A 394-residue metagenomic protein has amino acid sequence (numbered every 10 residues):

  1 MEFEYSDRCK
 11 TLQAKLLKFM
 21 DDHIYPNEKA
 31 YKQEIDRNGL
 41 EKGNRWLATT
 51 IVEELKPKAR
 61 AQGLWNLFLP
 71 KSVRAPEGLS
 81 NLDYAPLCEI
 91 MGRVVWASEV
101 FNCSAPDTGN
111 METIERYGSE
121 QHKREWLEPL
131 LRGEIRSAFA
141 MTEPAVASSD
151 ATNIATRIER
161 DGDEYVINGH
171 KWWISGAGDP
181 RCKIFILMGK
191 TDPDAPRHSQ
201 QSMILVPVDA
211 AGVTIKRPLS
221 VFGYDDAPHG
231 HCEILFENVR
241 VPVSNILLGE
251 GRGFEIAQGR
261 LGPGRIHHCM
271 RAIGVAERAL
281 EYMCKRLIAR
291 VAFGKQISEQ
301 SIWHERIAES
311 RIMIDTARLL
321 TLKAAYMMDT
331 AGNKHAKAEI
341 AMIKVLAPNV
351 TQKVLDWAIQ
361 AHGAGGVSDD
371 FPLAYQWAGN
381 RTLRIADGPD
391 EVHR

Functional and structural regions predicted by a protein language model:
M1-V95, C103-S104, Y117-H122, P129-E134 (+4 more regions): Alpha-helical interface subdomain recognition
A75-L79, S148, T214-I215, N245-E250: Cytochrome P450 core scaffold surrounding the K-helix E-X-X-R motif and the conserved "meander" helix-loop region
M111-Y117, F139-A140, D194: Flexible, glycine-rich active-site loops centered on histidine and acidic residues that chelate a metal or position
G133-T142: A short, Trp-centered hydrophobic/proline-enriched beta-strand micro-motif
A145-S149, S175-P180, P193-A195, F222-G230: Short Gly/Pro-enriched turn/cap motifs at secondary-structure boundaries
N153, A211-R240: Flexible, small-/acidic-enriched active-site or ligand-binding loops
A155-R157: Short, surface-exposed charged micro-motifs
D163-E164, N168-K216: A short core secondary-structure module
